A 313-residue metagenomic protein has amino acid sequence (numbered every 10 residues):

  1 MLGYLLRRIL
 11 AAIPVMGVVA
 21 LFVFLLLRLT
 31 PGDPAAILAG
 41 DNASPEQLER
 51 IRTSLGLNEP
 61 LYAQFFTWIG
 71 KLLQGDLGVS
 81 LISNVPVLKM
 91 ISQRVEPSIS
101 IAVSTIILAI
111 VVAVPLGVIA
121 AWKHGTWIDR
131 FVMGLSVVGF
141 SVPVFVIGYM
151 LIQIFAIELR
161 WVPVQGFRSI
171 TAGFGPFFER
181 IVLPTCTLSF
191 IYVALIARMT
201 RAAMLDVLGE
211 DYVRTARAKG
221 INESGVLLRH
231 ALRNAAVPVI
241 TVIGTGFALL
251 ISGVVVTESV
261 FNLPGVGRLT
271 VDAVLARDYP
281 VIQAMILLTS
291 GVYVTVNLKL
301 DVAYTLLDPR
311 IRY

Functional and structural regions predicted by a protein language model:
L2-Y4, I13, V95-I128, V144 (+1 more regions): Alpha-helical transmembrane segments of integral membrane proteins, especially multi-pass inner/plasma-membrane
V15-F66, I82, L159-R180: Hydrophobic alpha-helical transmembrane segments of membrane transport/permease proteins and related membrane-embedded
M16, A20, F24-L29, F145 (+4 more regions): Membrane-embedded alpha-helical segments of multi-pass transporters/permeases
V23, L27, P31, A35 (+7 more regions): Membrane-water interface at transmembrane helix exits
T30, G139-V142, I251: Transmembrane helix irregularities
N58-V114: An internal, D/E-rich "acidic patch" concept
N84, M133-R198: Membrane-water interface segments at transmembrane-helix boundaries in multipass membrane proteins
